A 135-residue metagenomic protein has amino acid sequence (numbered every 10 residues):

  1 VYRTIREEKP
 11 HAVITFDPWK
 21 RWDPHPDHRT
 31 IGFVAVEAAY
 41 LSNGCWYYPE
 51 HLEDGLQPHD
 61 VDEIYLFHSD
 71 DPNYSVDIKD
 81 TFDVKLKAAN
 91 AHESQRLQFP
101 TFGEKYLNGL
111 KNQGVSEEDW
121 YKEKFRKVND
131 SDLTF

Functional and structural regions predicted by a protein language model:
V1-F135: Metal-dependent de-N-acetylase/amidase catalytic core
